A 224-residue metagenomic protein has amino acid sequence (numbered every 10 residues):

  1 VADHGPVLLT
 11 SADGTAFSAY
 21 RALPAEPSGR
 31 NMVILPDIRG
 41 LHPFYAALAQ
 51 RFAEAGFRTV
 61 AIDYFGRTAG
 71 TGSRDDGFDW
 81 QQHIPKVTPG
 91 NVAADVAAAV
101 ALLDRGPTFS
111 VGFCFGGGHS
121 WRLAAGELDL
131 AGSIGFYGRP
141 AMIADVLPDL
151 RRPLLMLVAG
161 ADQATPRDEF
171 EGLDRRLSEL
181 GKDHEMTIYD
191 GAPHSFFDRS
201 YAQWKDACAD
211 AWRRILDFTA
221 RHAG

Functional and structural regions predicted by a protein language model:
V1-G224: N-terminal cap/leader regions of alpha/beta-hydrolase-fold enzymes, predominantly small-molecule hydrolases
